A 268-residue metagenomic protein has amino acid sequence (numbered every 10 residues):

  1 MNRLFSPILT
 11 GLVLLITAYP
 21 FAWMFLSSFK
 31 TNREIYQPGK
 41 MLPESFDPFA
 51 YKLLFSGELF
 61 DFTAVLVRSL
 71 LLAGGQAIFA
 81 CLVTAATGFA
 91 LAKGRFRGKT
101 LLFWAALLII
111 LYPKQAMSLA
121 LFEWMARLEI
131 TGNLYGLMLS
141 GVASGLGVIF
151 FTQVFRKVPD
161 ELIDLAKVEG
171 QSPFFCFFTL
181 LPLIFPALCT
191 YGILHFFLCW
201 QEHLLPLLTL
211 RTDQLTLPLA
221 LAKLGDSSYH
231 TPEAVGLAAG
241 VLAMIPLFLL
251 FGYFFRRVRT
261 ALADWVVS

Functional and structural regions predicted by a protein language model:
M1-S268: A hydrophobic, multi-pass inner-membrane permease signature
